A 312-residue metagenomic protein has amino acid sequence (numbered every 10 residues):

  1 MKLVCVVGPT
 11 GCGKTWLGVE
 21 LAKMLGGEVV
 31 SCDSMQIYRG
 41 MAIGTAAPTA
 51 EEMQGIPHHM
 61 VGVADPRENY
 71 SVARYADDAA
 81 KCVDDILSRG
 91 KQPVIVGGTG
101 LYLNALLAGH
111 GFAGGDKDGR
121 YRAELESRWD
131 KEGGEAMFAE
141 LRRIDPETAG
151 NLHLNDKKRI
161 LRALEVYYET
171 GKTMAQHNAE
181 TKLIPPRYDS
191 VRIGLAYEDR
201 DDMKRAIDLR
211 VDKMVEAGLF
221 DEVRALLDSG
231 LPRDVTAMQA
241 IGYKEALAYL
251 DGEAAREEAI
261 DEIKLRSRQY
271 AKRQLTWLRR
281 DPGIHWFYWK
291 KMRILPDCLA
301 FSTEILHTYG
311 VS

Functional and structural regions predicted by a protein language model:
M1-S312: Phosphate/pyrophosphate-binding catalytic cores of soluble transferases and nucleic-acid-acting enzymes
